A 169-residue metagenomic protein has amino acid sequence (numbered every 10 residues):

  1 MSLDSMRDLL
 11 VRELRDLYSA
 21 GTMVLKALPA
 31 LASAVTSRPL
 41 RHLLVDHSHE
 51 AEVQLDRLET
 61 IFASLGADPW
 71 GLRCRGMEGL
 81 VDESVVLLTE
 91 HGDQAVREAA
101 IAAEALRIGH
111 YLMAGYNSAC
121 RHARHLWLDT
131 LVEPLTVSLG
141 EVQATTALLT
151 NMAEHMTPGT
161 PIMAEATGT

Functional and structural regions predicted by a protein language model:
M1-T169: Amphipathic alpha-helical hairpins
